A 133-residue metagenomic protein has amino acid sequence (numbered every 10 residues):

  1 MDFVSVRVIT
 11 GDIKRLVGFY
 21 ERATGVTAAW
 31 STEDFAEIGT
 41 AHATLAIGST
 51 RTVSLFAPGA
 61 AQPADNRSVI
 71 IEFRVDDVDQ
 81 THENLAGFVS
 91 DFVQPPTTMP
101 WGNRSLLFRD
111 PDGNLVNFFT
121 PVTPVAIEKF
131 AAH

Functional and structural regions predicted by a protein language model:
M1-V4, V26-E72, H82-R109, T120-H133: Vicinal oxygen chelate
I9, E72-R74: Short hydrophobic/aromatic beta-strand micro-patches that form the beta-sheet surface supporting nucleotide- or nucleic
L16-E21, L85, G113: Conserved active-site tyrosine of GNAT-family acetyltransferases
L115-F118: Short glycine-/small-residue motifs
